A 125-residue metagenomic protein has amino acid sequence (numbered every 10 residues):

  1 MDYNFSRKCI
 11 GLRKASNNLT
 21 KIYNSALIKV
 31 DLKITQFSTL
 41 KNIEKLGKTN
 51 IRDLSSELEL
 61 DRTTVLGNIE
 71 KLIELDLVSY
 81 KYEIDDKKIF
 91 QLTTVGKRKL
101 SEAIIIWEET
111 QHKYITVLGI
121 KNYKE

Functional and structural regions predicted by a protein language model:
M1-V30, L77, L92: N-terminal leader segment of winged-helix/HTH proteins
L12, I84-I104: Basic, amphipathic "hinge/linker" alpha-helix immediately C-terminal to the N-terminal HTH DNA-binding motif
R13, K41-K45, I104: Short, locally clustered residues in the helix-turn-helix/winged-helix DNA-binding domain
S16, K33-T39, G96, Q111: The N-cap/first-turn positions of alpha helices within or immediately adjacent to helix-turn-helix DNA-binding domains
K21-T64: N-terminal helix-turn-helix DNA-binding core of bacterial DNA-binding proteins
V30-Q36, T64, T93-T94, L118-E125: Short helix-coil-helix linker/hinge
G47-L92: Canonical helix-turn-helix DNA-binding module
I105-E125: Terminal interaction helix/tail motif
